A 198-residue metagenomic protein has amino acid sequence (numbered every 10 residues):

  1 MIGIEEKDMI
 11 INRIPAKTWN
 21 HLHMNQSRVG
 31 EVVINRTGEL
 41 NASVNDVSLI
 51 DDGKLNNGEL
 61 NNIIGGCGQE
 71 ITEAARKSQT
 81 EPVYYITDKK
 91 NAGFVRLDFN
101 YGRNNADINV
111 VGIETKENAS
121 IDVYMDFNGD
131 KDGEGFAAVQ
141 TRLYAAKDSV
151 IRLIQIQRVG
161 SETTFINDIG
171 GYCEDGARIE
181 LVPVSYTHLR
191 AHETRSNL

Functional and structural regions predicted by a protein language model:
M1-T37: Short, Gly/Pro- and small/polar-rich lid/capping loops
I10, T18, E59-I63, A75: Generic structural signal of hydrophobic/aromatic residues within well-ordered alpha-helices of folded domains
T18-H21, Q26, A42, D46 (+2 more regions): N-terminal cationic leader/targeting segments used for protein routing and processing
L40, V44-E59: N-terminal non-catalytic cap/leader segment that marks the start of a structured domain
D51, N62-R190, R195-S196: Conserved beta-strand/loop scaffold segments within soluble protein domains that form the structured core and edges
